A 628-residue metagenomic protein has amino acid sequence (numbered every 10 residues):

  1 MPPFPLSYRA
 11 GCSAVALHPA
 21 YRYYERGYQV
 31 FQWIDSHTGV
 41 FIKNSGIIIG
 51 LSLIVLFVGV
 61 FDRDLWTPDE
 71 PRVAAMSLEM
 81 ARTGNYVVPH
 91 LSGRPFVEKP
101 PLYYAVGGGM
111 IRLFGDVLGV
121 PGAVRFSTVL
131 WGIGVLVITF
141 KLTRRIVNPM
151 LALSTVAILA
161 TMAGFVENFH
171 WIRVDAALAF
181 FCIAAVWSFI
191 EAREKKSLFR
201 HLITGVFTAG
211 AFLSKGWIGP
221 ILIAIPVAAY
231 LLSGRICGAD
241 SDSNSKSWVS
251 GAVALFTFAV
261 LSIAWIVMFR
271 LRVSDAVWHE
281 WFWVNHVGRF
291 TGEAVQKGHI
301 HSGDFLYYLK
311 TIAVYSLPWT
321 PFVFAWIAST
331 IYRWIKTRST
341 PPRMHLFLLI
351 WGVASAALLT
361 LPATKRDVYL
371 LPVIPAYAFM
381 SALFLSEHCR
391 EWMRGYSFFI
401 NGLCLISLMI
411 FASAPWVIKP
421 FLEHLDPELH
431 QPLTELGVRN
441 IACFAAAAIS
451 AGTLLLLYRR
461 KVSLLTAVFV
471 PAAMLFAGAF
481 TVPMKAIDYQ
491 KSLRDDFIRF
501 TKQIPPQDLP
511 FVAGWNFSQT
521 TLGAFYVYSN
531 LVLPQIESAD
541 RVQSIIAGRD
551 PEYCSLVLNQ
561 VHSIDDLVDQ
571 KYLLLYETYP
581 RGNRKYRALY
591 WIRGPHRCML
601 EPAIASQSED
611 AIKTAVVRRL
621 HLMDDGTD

Functional and structural regions predicted by a protein language model:
F4, V15-L17, I54, R618-L620: Intrinsic-disorder/low-complexity peptide segments enriched for small residues
Y8, H18-Y23: Intrinsic-disorder-associated, low-complexity terminal segments enriched in Asp/Asn/His/Tyr and depleted of Lys/Arg
Y21-G395, F411, I418, P580 (+2 more regions): Membrane-integral, polyisoprenol-dependent glycosyltransferases of the GT-C/oligosaccharyltransferase superfamily
Y23-G27, F31-W33, H37, L202 (+2 more regions): Membrane-embedded architecture of ER/inner-membrane glycosylation machinery
